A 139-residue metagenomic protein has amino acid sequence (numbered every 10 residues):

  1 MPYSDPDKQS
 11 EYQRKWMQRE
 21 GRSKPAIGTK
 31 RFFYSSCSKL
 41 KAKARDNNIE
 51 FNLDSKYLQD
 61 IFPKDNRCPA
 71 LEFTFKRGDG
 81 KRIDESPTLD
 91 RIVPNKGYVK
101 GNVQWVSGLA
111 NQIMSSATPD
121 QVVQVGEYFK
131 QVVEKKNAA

Functional and structural regions predicted by a protein language model:
M1-P69, F73, R77, V99 (+2 more regions): Contiguous alpha-helical segments
L58, I83-T88, I92-N102: Short linker/helix segments within small regulatory modules
R77-I83: Low-complexity, polar-biased intrinsically disordered regions enriched in Pro/Ser/Thr/Gly
V106-S107: Zinc-coordinating Cys/His ligand positions in small cysteine/histidine-rich zinc-finger domains
A110: Phosphate/NTP-binding elements of NTP-utilizing enzymes
